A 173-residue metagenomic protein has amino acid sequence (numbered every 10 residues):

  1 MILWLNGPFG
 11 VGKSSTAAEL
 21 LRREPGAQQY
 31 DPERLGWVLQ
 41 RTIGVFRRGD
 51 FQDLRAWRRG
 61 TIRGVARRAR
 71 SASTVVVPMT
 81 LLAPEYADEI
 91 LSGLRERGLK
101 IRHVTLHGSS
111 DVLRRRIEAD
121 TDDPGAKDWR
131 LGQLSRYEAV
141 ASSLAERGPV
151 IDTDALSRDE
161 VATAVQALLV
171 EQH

Functional and structural regions predicted by a protein language model:
I2: Walker A (P-loop) ATP-phosphate-binding motif of ABC ATPase nucleotide-binding domains
L5: Hydrophobic anchor at the beta1->P-loop junction of P-loop NTPases
F9: The conserved Walker
G12: Conserved glycine(s) of the Walker
S15-A66: Conserved substrate/cofactor phosphate-moiety recognition/catalytic segment in nucleotide-dependent phosphotransferases
D53-T105: Glycine-rich phosphate-binding loop used to anchor ATP phosphates in small-molecule kinases, encompassing both
R97-E118, I151: Conserved phosphate-donor/acceptor-positioning beta-strand/loop module used by diverse small-molecule
A119-A164, Q172: Small-molecule kinase domains that catalyze NTP-dependent phosphoryl transfer to phosphate-bearing small molecules
